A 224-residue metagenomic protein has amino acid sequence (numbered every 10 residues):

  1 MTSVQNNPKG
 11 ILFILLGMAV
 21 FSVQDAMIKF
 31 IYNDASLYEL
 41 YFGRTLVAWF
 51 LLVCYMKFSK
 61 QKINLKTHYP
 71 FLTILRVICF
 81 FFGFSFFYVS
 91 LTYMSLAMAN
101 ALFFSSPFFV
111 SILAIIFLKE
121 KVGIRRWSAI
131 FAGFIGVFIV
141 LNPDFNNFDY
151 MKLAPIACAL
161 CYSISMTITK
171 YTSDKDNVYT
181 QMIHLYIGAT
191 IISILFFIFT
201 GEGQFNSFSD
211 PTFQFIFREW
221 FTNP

Functional and structural regions predicted by a protein language model:
M1-L16, W49-L75, I124, I187-P224: Membrane-interface interhelical linkers
M18-V23, V53, V77-S85, P107-I112 (+3 more regions): Hydrophobic/small/kink-forming positions within alpha-helical transmembrane segments of polytopic membrane proteins
A26-L37, L141-Y150, G201-N223: Membrane-interface helix termini and inter-helical loops of multi-pass transporters
K29, Y38, L52, N147-F205: Transmembrane alpha-helical segments that form core, pore/gating elements of small-molecule transporters/exporters
N33-E39, F86-F103, V178-Y179: Structural motif at transmembrane-helix junctions in multi-pass transporters
S59-A97: Specific transmembrane alpha-helical segments of multi-pass solute transporters/efflux pumps, especially DMT/EamA
S106-S128: C-terminal transmembrane-helix exit sites in multi-pass transporters
R125-N142: Hydrophobic transmembrane alpha-helices of multi-pass small-molecule transport proteins
